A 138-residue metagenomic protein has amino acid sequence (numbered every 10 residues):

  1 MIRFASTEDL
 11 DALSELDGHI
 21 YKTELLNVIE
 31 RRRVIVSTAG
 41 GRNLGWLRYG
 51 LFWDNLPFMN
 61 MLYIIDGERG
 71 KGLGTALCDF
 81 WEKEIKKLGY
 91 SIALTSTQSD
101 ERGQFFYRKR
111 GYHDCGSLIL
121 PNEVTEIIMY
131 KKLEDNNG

Functional and structural regions predicted by a protein language model:
F4-N60, I65, C78, E84 (+2 more regions): Acetyl-CoA-dependent GNAT
L62-R69, Q98: A short, internal acetyl-CoA/4′-phosphopantetheine-binding micro-motif in the GNAT/acyltransferase core
G70-K83, R108-K109: Conserved acetyl-CoA-binding loop-helix of GNAT-fold acetyltransferases
I85-Q98: Conserved GNAT acetyl-CoA-binding A-motif
L94-S96, H113-I128: Conserved catalytic-core motifs of GNAT/GCN5-like acyltransferases
S99-E101, L118, L133: Short, flexible active-site-adjacent loop segments at beta-strand->alpha-helix junctions, enriched in small/polar
G103, R110: Helix-turn-helix
